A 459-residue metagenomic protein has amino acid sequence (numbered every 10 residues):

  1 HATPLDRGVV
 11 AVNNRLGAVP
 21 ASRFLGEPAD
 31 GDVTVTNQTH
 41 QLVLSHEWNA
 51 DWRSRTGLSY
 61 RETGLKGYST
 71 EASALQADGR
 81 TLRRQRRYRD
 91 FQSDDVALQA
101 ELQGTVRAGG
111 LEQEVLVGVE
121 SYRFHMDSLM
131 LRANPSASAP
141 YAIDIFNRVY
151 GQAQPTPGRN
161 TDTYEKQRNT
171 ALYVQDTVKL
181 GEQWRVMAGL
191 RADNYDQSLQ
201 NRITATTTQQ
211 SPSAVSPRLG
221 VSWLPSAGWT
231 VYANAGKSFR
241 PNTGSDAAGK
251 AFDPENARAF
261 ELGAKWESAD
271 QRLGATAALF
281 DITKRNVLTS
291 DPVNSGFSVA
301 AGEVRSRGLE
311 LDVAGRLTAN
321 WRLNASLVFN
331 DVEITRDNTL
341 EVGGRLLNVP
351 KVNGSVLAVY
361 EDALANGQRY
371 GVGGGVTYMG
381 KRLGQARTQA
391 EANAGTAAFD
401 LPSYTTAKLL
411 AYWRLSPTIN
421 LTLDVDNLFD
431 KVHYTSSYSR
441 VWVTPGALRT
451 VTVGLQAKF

Functional and structural regions predicted by a protein language model:
H1-E47, E62-S93, A137-E165, N169 (+1 more regions): Acidic/polar loop-and-plug regions of large Gram-negative outer-membrane beta-barrel proteins
H1-T3, Y60-K66, G104-V106, V119-H125 (+10 more regions): Transmembrane beta-strands of outer-membrane beta-barrel pores
L42-H46, L98-G104, L172-V178, L219-W223 (+8 more regions): Residues on the lipid-exposed face of transmembrane beta-strands in outer-membrane beta-barrel proteins
V43-S59, T63-S69, L224, V231-Y232 (+3 more regions): Membrane-embedded beta-barrel scaffold of Gram-negative outer-membrane proteins
D51-S54, G110, Q183-V186, A227-V231 (+6 more regions): Repeated loop/turn-to-beta-strand initiation elements of outer-membrane beta-barrel proteins
S93, E112-L116, E120-F124, T163-K284 (+1 more regions): Structural signature of Gram-negative outer-membrane beta-barrels, strongest in the C-terminal barrel of TonB-dependent
Q183, D281, A300-R387, F429: Gram-negative outer-membrane beta-barrel transporters
T377-T388, Y412-F459: C-terminal beta-signal and adjacent terminal beta-strands/loops of Gram-negative outer-membrane beta-barrel proteins
